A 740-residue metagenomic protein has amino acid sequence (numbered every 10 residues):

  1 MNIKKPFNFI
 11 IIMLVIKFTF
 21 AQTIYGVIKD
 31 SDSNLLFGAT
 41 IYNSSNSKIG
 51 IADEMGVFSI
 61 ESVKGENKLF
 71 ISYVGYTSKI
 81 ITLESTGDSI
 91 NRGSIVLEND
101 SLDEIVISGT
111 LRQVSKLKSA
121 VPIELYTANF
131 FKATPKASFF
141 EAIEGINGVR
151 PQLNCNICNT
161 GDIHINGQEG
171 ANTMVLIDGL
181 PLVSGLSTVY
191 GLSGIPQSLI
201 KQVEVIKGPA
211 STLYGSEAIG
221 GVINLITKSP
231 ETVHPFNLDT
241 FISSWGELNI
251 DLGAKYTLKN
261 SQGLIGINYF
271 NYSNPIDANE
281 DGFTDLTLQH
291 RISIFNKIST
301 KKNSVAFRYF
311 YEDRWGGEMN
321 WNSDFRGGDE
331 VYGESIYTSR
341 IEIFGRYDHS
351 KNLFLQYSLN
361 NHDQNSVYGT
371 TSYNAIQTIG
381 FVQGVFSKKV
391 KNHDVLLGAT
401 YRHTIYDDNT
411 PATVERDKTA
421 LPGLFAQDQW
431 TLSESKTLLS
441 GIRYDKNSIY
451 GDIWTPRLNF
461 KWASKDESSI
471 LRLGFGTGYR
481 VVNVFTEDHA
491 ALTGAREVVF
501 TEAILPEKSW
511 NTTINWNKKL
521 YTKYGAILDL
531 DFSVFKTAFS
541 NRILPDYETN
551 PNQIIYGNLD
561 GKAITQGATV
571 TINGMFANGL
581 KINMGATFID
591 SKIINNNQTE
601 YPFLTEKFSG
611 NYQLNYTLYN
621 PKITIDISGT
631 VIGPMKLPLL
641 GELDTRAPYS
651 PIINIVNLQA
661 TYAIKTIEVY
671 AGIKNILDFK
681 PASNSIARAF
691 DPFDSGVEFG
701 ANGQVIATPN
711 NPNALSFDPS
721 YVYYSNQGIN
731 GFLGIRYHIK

Functional and structural regions predicted by a protein language model:
K29, T40-S44, S72-Y76, D88-K132 (+1 more regions): Short, acidic, small-residue-rich periplasmic hinge/interaction motif at the N-terminus of Gram-negative outer-membrane
F58-E61, L180-K207, T501: Short acidic/polar hinge/loop motifs at secondary-structure boundaries that mediate gating or recognition
N91-I95, F139-A142, N159-H164, L176 (+4 more regions): N-terminal periplasmic accessory domains that precede and gate Gram-negative outer-membrane beta-barrel machines
F140-P181, K201: Extracytoplasmic beta-strand/coil segments of soluble accessory domains associated with Gram-negative outer-membrane
S261, N352-S366, A463-K465, R472 (+2 more regions): Membrane-embedded beta-barrel scaffold of Gram-negative outer-membrane proteins
Y272-F295, S299-L353, L359-Q377: Flexible loop and strand-edge segments within Gram-negative outer membrane beta-barrel domains
T431-S435, D529, F535-A538, N558-L640 (+1 more regions): Gram-negative outer-membrane beta-barrel transporters
V631-P638, T661-K740: C-terminal beta-signal and adjacent terminal beta-strands/loops of Gram-negative outer-membrane beta-barrel proteins
